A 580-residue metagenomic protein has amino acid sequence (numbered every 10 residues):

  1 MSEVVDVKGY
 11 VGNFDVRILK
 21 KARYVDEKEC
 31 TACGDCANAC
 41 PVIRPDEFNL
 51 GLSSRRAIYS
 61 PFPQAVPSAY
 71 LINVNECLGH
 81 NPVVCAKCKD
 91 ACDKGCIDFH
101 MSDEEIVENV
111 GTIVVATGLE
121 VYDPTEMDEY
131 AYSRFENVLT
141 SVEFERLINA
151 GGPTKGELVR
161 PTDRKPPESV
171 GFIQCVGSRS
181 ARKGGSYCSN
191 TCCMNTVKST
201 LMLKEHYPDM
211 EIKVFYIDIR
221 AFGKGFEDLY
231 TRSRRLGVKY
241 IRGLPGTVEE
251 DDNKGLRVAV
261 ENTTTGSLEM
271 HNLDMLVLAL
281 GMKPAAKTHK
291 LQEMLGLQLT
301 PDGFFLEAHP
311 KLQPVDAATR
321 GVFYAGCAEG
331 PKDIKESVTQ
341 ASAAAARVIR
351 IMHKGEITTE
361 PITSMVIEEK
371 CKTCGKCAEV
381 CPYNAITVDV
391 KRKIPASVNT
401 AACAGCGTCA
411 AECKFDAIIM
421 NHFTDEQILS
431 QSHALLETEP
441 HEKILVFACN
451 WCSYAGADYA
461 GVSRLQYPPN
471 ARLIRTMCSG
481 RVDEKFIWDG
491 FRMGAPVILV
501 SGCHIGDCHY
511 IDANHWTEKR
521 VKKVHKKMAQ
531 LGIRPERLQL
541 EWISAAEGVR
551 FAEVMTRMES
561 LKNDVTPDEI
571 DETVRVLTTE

Functional and structural regions predicted by a protein language model:
M1-K443, W451-Y454, Y459, Q466-S479 (+5 more regions): Residues forming the flavin
V238-G243, T247, I543-E580: C-terminal functional segments of enzyme domains
A460-G461, W488: Acidic/histidine-rich
